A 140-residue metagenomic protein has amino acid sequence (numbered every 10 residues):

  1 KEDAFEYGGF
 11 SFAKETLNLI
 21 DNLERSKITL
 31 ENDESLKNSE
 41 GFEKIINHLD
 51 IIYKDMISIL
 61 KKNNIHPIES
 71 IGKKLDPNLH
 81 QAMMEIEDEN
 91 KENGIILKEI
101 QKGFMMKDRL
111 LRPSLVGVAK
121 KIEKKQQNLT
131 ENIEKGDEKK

Functional and structural regions predicted by a protein language model:
K1-L75, K125-G136, K140: Charge-dense, E/K-rich amphipathic alpha-helical interfaces
K74-A82, N93: Nucleotide-binding motor/catalytic cores of P-loop/tubulin-like NTPases across gene-expression machines
E85-E87, V118-K120: Flexible glycine-/small-residue-rich
P113: Short glycine-/small-residue motifs
